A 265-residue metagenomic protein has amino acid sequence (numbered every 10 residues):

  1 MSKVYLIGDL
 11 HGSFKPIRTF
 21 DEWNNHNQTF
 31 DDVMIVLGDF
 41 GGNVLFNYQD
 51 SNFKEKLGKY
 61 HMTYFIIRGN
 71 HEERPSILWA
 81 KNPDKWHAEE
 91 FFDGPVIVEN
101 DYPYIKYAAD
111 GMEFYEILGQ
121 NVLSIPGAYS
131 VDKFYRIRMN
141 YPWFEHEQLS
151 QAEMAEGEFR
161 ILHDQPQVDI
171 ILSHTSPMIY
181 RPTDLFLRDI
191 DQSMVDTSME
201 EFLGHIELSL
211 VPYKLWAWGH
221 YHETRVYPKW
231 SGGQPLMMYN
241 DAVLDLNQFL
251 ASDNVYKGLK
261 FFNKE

Functional and structural regions predicted by a protein language model:
M1-Y5, E113-S124, Q167-I170, K229-L236 (+1 more regions): Beta-strand-turn-beta hairpins that frame and shape the catalytic cleft of phosphate-ester-processing enzymes
L6-G8, M34-D39, Y64-H71, Y107-A109 (+4 more regions): Active-site neighborhood of phospho(di)ester-bond hydrolases with catalytic His/Asp-centered motifs
I7, S13-I117, Q192, S198: Core catalytic region of metal-dependent phosphoesterases/phosphodiesterases, especially metallo-beta-lactamase-like
P16-R18, L45-Y48, S76-W79, F134-Y135 (+2 more regions): A short acidic (Asp/Glu
N27-Q28, K54-H61, Q165, I206-V211 (+1 more regions): Short, conserved loop/helix-junction motifs that constitute active-site signature segments in enzyme catalytic cores
G41, N52-F53, H61, F65 (+1 more regions): Cap/insert and terminal regions of metallo-dependent hydrolase folds
F92, L118-T197: Active-site-proximal loop/helix segment associated with metal-binding centers of metalloenzymes
H205-S209, Y221-E265: Binuclear metal-dependent phosphoesterase catalytic core
